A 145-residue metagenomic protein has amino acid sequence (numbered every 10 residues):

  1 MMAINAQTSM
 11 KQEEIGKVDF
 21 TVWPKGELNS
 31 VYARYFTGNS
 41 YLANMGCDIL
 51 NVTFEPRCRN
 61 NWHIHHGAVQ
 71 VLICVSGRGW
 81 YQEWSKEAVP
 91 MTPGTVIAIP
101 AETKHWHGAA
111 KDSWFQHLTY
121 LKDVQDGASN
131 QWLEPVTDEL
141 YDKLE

Functional and structural regions predicted by a protein language model:
M2-D48, S129-E145: A short, N-terminal "cap"/entry segment at the start of jelly-roll beta-barrel domains of the cupin/DSBH fold
A43-N44, Y81, H117: Short hydrophobic/aromatic-rich beta-strand segments that constitute the beta-sheet cores of beta-sandwich/beta-barrel
D48-H65: Conserved short histidine dyad/triad with adjacent acidic residue
P56-C58, G67-A68, E87, T103 (+1 more regions): A generic "binding-loop/recognition-motif" signal
W62, Y81-Q82, K104-K111: Short beta-strand His + acidic residue motifs that chelate non-heme Fe in jelly-roll/DSBH and cupin folds
G67-G79, W84-S85: Glycine- and acidic-residue-biased ligand/ion/polar-headgroup-sensing regions
S85-E102: Short acidic-glycine-tyrosine-enriched beta hairpin
D112-Q131: A short hydrophobic beta-strand segment most commonly corresponding to one strand of the jelly-roll/cupin
